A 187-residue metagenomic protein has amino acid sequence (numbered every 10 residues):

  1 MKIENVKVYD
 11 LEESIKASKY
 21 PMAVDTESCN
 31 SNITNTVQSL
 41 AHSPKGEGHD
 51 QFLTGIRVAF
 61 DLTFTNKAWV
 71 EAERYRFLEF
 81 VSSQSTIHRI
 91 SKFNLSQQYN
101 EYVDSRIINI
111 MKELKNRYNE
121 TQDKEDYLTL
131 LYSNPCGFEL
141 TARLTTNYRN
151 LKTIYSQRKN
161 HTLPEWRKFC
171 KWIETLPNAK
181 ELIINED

Functional and structural regions predicted by a protein language model:
M1-D187: Family-specific signature for flavin-dependent thymidylate synthase
